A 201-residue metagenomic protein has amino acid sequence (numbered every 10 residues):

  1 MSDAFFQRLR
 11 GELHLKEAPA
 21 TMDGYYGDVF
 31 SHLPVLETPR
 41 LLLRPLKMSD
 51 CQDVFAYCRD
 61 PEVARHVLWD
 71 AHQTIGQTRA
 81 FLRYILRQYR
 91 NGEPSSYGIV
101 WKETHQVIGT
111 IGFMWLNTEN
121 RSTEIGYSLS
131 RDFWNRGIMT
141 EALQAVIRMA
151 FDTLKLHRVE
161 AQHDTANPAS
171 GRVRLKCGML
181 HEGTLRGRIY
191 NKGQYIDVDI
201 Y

Functional and structural regions predicted by a protein language model:
M1-R65, S96, V100-Y201: Acyl-donor (CoA/ACP) binding surface of acyl/acetyltransferases
H14-L15, R83, R87: Generic surface-pattern signal
E62-Y84, S95-Y97: Conserved GNAT-fold acetyl-CoA-binding loop/helix
D70-A71, I85, H157, P168: Hydrophobic alpha-helical elements and their junctions with loops/disorder across both membrane and soluble proteins
Q77-A80, G92, V173, I196: A generic membrane alpha-helix/interface feature
I85, Y89, A150-T153: Hydrophobic recognition helices of helix-based DNA-binding modules
Q88-G92, M179: Short loop/turn motifs at secondary-structure junctions and domain boundaries
